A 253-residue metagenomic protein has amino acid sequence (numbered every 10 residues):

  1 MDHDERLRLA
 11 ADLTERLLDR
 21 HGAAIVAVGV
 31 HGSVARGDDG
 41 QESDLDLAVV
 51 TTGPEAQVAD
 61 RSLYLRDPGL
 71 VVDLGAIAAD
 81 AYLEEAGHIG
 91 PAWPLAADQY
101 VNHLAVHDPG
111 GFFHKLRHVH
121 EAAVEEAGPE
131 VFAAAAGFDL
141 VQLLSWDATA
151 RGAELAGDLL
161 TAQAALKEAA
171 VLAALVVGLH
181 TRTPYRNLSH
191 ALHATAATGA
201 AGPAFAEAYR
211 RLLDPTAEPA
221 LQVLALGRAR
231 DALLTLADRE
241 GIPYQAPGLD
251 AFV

Functional and structural regions predicted by a protein language model:
M1-A24, G29-S43, A48-Q99: Metal-dependent nucleotidyltransferase catalytic core
H3-R6, I89, A105, P109-F112 (+2 more regions): Intrinsic-disorder-associated interaction segments
L9-L18, H107-L116, A246-A251: Short N-terminal helix-initiation segments at or just after the protein's N-terminus
I25-G29, L116, A173-V176: Conserved short hydrophobic patches within well-ordered secondary structure
R66-G157, F252-V253: Conserved NTP/Mg2+-binding pocket subregion across the NTase superfamily
V124-V253: Conserved nucleotidyltransferase catalytic core and NTase-mimicking acidic/glycine-rich helix/loop elements in nucleic
